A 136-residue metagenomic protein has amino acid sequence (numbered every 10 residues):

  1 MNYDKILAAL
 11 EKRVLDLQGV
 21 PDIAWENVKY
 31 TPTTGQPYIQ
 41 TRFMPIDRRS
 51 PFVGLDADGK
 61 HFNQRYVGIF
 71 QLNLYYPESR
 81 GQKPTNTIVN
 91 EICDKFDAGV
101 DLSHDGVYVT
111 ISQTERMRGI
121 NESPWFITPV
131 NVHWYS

Functional and structural regions predicted by a protein language model:
M1-D16, I46-G54, N63-R65, L102-S136: Short, charged interaction patches at domain edges and termini
M1-G59, R80-K83, G99: Small/polar-rich, solvent-exposed N-terminal microdomains that initiate assembly or binding
T34-Y38, N63-I69, I127: Short connector loops at helix/strand junctions that flank enzyme active sites, especially segments positioning acidic
R42, Q71-Y75, N131-Y135: Residue-level recognition of well-ordered beta-strand positions that form the cores of beta-sheet-rich folds across
F62-N63, P77: Short, charge-rich binding segments
F70-P77, D101-V107: Short C-terminal domain-edge/linker segments immediately following a structured domain
Q71-E91: Mid-chain, well-packed structural core segment of small domains
I92-V100: A common structural junction motif
